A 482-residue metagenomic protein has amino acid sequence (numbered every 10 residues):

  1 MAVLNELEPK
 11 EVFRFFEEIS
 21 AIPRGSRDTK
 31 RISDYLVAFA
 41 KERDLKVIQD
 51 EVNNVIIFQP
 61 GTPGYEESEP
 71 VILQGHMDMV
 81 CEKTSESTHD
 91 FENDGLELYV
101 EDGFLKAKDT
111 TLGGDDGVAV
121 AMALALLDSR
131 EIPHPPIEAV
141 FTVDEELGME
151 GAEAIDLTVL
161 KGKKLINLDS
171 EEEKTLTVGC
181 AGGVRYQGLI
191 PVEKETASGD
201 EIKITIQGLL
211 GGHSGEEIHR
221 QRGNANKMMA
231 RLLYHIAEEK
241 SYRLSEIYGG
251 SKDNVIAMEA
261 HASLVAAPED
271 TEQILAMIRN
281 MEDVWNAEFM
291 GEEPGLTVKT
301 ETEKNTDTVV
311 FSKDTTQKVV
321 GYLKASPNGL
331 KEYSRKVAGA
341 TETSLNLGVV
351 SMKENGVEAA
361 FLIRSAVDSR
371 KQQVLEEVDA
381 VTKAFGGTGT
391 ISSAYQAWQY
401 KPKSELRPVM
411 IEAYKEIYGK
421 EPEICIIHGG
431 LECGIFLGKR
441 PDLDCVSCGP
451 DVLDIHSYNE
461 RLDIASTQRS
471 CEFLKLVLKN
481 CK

Functional and structural regions predicted by a protein language model:
V3-F104: Acidic/His- and Gly-rich active-site-bordering loop/insert found across diverse amide/peptide-bond hydrolases
L4, P9-V12, R335, E342-V357 (+2 more regions): Zn-dependent metallopeptidase/amidohydrolase metal-coordination segment
E17-A21, S263, T297-V310, N346-V350 (+2 more regions): A short beta-alpha structural unit
Y65-L147, A152-K163, L189, S198-E201 (+4 more regions): Active-site metal-coordination/substrate-binding segment of hydrolases, especially metallo-dependent peptidases
H134-A225, L233, A237: Fold-level recognition of mixed alpha/beta catalytic cores in primary-metabolism enzymes, strongest
T158, R222-E239, P268-T271, T315-K324 (+4 more regions): His/Asp/Glu-rich mid-to-C-terminal helical/loop segments that flank catalytic regions of hydrolases
E195-G199, I218-Y248, P268-S344: Acidic-enriched catalytic cores of C-N bond-cleaving enzymes acting on peptides and small amides
N224, R231-I247, T388, Y400-L443: Active-site-adjacent substrate-binding region of metalloamidase/peptidase-like peptide-processing proteins
